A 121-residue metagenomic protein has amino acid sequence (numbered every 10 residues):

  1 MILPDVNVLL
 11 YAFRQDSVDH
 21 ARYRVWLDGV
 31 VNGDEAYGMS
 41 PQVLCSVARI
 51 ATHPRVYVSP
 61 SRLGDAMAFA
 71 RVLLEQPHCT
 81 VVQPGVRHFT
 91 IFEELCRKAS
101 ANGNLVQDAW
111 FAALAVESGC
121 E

Functional and structural regions predicted by a protein language model:
M1-M39, P54-A68: Short, well-structured N-terminal submotif of metal-dependent ribonuclease cores
V6, P41, L105-A109: Conserved glycosyltransferase catalytic-site signature
G29-V30, L73, L95, A99: Hydrophobic helix-cap positions at the C-terminus of alpha-helices in RecA-like/P-loop ATPase nucleotide-binding cores
P41-V43, G85: Short, well-ordered beta-to-alpha junction loops that form the rim of enzyme active sites and present histidine/acidic
M67-Q76: Active-site oxyanion/phosphate-handling segment shared across diverse enzymes
H78-E121: Active-site neighborhoods of divalent-metal-dependent phosphate/nucleic-acid chemistry enzymes
